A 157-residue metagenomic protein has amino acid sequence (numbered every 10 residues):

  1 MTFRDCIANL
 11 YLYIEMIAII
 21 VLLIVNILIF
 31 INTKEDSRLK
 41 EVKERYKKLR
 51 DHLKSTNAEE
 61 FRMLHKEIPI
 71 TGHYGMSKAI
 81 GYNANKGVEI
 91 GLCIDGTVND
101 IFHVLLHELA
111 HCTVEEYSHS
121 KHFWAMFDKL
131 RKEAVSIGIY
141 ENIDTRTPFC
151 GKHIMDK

Functional and structural regions predicted by a protein language model:
R4-D100, E116-K157: Metalloprotease/metallohydrolase-associated module, dominated by Zn2+-dependent proteases
H103-E115: Active-site recognition of the HExxH zinc-binding catalytic motif
